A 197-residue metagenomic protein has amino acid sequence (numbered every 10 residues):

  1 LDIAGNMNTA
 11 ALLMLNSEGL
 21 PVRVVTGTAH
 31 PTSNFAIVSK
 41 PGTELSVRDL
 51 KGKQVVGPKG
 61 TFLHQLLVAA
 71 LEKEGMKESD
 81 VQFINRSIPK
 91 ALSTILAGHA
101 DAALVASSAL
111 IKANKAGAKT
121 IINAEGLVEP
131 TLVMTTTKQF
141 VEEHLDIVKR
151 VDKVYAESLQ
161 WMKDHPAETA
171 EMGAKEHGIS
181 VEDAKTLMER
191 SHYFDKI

Functional and structural regions predicted by a protein language model:
L1-E78, Q82-P89, D101-S107, K119-V128: Short, glycine-/small- and polar/acidic-enriched structural segments that line small-molecule recognition paths
M7, V105, T136, E143 (+1 more regions): A conserved hydrophobic position in a structured secondary element of the catalytic/binding core that shapes
M7-A11, L63-L66, A70, A91 (+6 more regions): Stable alpha-helical elements in mature extracytoplasmic
M14, D49, S93-T94, K112 (+1 more regions): Well-formed, non-transmembrane alpha-helical positions, independent of function
F35-E44, T131-I147: A bilobed periplasmic-binding-protein/Venus flytrap-type ligand-binding module shared by bacterial periplasmic
M76, F83-R86, S93-A103, K112-I121 (+4 more regions): A residue-level marker of the well-folded mature domains of exported/periplasmic proteins
A109-L110, L127-E129, F140-V141: Short, catalytically relevant binding-site loops at active-site mouths
E143-I197: Secondary-structure end/capping motifs
